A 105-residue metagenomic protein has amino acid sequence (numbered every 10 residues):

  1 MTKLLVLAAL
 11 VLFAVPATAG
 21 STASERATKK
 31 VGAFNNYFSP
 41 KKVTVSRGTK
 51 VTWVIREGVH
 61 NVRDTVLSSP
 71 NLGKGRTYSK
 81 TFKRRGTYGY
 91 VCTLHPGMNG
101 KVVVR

Functional and structural regions predicted by a protein language model:
T2-R105: Extracytoplasmic copper-binding redox domains, predominantly the cupredoxin/blue-copper superfamily
